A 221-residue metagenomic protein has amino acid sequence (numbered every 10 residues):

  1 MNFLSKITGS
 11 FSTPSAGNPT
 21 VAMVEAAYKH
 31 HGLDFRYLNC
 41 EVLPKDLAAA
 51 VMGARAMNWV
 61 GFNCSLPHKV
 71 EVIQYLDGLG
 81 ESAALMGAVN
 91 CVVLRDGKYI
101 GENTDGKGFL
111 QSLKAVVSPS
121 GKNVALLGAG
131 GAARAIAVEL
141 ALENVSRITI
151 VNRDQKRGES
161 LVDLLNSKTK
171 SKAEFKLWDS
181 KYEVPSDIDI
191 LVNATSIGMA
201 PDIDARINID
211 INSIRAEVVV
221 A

Functional and structural regions predicted by a protein language model:
N2, P119-S120, N144, I209-V218: Short, conserved loop/helix-junction motifs that constitute active-site signature segments in enzyme catalytic cores
N2-V117: Phosphate/diphosphate ligand-binding glycine-rich loop within oxidoreductases
S12, N103, L113, V117 (+2 more regions): Glycine-rich adenosine-cofactor-binding loop
L33, M57, T169-F175: A short helix-to-beta-strand connector/capping loop
E143-T169: NAD(P)-binding Rossmann-fold cofactor-contacting core
K170-A221: Rossmann-like adenosine-cofactor binding region
